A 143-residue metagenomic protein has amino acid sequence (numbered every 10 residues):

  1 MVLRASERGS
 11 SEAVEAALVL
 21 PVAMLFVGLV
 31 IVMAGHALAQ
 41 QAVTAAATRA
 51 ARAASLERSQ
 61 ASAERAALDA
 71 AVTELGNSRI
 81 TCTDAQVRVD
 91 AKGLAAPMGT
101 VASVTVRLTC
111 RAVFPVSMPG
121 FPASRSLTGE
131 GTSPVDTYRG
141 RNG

Functional and structural regions predicted by a protein language model:
M1-V72: Alpha-helical assembly-interface signal, strongest on the long, hydrophobic N-terminal helix that forms
V2, Q60-G143: Short, conserved structural patches
